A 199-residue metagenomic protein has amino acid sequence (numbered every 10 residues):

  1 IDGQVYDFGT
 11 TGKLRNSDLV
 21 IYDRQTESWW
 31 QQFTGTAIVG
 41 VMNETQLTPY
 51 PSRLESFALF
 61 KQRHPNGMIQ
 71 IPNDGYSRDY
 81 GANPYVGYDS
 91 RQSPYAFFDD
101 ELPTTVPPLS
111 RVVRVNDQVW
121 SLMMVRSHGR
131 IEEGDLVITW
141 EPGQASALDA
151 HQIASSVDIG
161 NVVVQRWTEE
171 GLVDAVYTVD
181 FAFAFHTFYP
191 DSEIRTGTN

Functional and structural regions predicted by a protein language model:
I1-N199: Mid-to-C-terminal functional-domain signal that highlights helix-capping/loop sites within ligand-binding modules
